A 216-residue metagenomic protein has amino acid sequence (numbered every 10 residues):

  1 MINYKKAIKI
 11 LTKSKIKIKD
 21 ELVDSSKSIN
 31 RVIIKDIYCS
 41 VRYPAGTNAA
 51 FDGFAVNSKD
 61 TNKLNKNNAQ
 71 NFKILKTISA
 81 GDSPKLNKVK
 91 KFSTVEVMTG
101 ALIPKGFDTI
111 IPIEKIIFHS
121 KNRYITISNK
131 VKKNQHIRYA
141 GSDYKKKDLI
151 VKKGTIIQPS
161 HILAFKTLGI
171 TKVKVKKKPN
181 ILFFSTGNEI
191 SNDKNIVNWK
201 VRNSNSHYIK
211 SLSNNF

Functional and structural regions predicted by a protein language model:
I2-I170: Phosphate-interaction motifs
K63, L168-F216: Glycine-rich phosphate/diphosphate-binding loop of Rossmann-like nucleotide-binding domains
